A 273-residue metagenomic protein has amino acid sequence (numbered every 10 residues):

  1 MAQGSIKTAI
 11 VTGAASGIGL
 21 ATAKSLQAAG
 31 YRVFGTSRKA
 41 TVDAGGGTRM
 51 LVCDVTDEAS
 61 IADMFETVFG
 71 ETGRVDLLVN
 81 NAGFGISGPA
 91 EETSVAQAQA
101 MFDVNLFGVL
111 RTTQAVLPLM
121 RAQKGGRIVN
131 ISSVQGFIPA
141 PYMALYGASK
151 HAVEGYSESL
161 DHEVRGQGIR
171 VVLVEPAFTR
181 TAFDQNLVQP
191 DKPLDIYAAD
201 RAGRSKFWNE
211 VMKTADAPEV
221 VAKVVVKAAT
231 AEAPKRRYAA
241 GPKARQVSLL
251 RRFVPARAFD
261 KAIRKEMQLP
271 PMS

Functional and structural regions predicted by a protein language model:
A15-S16: Conserved glycine-rich cofactor-binding loop
C53-D63, V95: The beta1-alpha1 cofactor-binding region of Rossmann-like NAD(H)/NADP(H)-dependent oxidoreductases
P89-A90, Q97-Q99: Substrate-binding pocket helix/loop in short-chain dehydrogenase/reductase
E91, I138-A144: Active-site loop immediately N-terminal to the catalytic Tyr-X3-Lys motif of short-chain dehydrogenase/reductase
T113, S149: Active-site helix of classical SDR
S133: Residue(s) in the substrate-gating loop at a strand-loop-helix junction that position the organic substrate next
R165-M212: C-terminal beta-strand-loop-alpha-helix "lid" module of Rossmann-like NAD(P)-dependent dehydrogenases
